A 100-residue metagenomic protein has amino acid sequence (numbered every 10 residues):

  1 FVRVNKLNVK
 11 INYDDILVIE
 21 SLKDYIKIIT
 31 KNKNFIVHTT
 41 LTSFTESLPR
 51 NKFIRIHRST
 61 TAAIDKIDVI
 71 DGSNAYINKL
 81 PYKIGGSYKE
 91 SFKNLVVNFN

Functional and structural regions predicted by a protein language model:
F1-I77, P81-K83: Conserved binding/recognition cores within well-folded domains
F1-N5, Y88, K93-N100: Eukaryotic intrinsically disordered, low-complexity regulatory linkers and tails enriched in Ser/Thr/Pro
